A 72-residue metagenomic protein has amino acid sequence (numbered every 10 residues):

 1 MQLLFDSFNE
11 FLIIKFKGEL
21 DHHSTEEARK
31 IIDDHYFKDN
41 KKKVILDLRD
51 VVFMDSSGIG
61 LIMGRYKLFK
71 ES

Functional and structural regions predicted by a protein language model:
M1-K15: Short beta-strand/loop segment at the start of cytosolic alpha/beta domains
H22-S72: Amphipathic alpha-helical interaction surfaces in cytosolic regulatory modules
